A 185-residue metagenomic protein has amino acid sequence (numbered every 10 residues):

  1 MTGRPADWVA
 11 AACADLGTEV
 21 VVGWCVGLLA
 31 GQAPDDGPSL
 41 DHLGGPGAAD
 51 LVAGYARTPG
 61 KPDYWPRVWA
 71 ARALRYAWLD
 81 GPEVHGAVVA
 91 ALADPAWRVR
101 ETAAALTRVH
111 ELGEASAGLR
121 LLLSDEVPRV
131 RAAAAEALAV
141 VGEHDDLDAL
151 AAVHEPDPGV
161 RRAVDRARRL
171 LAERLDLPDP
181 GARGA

Functional and structural regions predicted by a protein language model:
M1-G45: Intrinsically disordered, serine/threonine- and proline-rich low-complexity regions of large eukaryotic regulatory
T2-V9, G37, Y55, L119 (+4 more regions): Intrinsically disordered, low-complexity segments enriched in charged and polar residues
A11, G27-G31, P38, H42 (+7 more regions): Structural detector for internal amphipathic alpha-helices that build alpha-solenoid repeat scaffolds
V21-G23, P34-R57, L79-A93, L112-S124 (+2 more regions): Amphipathic alpha-helical scaffolding segments comprising HEAT/armadillo-like alpha-solenoid repeats
A49-A73: Short basic alpha-helical hairpin corresponding to helix-turn-helix/winged-helix-like nucleic-acid-binding
P62-D63, P95-A96, E126-V127, P156-G159: Short inter-helical turns and helix N-cap capping residues of alpha-solenoid HEAT/ARM repeat scaffolds
